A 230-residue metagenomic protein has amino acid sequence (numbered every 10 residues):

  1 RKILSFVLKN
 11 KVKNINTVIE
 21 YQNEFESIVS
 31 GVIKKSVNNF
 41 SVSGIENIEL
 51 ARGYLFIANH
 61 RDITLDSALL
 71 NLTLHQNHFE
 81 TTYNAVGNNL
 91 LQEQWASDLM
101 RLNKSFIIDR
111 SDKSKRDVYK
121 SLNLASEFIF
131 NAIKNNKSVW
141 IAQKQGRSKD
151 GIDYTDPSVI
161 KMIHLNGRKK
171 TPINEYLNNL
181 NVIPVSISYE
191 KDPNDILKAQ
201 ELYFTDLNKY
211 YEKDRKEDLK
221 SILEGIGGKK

Functional and structural regions predicted by a protein language model:
R1-Y54, H60-N71, H75, S97 (+1 more regions): Membrane-anchoring hydrophobic helices of lipid-metabolizing enzymes
K35-N38, V118-N123: A conditional alpha-helix N-cap/helix-loop micro-motif detector
I48, D62-I63, L91-Q92, K113-S114 (+1 more regions): Glycine-/small-residue-rich active-site loops that bind phosphorylated ligands and cofactors
R52-A58, A132, K137-Q143: Generic beta-sheet signal
L74-N84: A short alpha->loop->secondary-structure connector
Y83-S111, K115-Y119: Conserved nucleotide-cofactor-binding alpha/beta core module
N88, A96-D98, L102-N103, K137-S138 (+1 more regions): A cross-family acyltransferase "interaction/gating" segment
Q92-A96, A125-N135: Structured alpha-helical segments in the cores of large, soluble enzyme domains
